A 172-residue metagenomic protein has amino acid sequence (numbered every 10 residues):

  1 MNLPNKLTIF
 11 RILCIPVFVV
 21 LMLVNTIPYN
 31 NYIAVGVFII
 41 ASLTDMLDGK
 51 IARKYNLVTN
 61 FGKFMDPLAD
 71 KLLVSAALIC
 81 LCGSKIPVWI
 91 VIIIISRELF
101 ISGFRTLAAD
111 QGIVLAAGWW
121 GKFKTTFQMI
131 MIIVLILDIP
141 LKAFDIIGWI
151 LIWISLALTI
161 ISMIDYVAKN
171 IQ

Functional and structural regions predicted by a protein language model:
M1-Q172: Alpha-helical transmembrane bundles and membrane-interface segments of multipass inner-membrane proteins
